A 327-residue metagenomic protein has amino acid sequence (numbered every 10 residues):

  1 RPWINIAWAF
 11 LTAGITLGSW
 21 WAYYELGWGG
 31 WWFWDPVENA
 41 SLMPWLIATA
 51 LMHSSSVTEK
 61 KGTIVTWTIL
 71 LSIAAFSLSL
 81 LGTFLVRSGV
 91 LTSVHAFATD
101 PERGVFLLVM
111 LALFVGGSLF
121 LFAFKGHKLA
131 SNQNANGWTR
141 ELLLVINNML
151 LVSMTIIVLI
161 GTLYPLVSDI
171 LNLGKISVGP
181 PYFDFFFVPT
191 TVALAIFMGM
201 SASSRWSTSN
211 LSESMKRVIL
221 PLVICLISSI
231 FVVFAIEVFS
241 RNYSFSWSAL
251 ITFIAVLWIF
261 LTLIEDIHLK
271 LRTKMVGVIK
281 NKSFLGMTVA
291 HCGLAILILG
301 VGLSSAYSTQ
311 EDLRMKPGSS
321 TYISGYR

Functional and structural regions predicted by a protein language model:
R1-S88, T92-L111: Hydrophobic, small-residue-rich alpha-helical packing segments that form membrane-like cores
P36-L42, S93-I323: Contiguous transmembrane helix-bundle modules in multi-pass membrane proteins
